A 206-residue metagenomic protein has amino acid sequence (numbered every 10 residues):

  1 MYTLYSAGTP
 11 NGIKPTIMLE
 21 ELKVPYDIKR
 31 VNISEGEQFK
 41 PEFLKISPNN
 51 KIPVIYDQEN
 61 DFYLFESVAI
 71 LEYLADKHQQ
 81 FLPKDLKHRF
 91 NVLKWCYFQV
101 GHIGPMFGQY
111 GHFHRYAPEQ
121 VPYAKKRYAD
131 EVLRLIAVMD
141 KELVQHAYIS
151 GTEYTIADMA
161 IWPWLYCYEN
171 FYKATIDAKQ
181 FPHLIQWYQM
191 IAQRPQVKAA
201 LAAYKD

Functional and structural regions predicted by a protein language model:
M1-K126, D130, D140: GST-like domain detector, emphasizing the conserved glutathione-binding G-site in the N-terminal thioredoxin-like
N32, I156, Y204: Short, solvent-exposed turn/loop segments enriched in Gly/Ser/Thr/Pro and often Arg
K45, Q193, A202: Phosphate-coordinating loops and pocket residues in cytosolic domains that bind phosphorylated ligands
A69, P195-Q196: Alpha-helix/helix-capping structural signal
L74, K87, C96-P195: GST-like fold's C-terminal all-alpha helical module
A199-D206: Terminal-tail/helix-coil boundary detector
